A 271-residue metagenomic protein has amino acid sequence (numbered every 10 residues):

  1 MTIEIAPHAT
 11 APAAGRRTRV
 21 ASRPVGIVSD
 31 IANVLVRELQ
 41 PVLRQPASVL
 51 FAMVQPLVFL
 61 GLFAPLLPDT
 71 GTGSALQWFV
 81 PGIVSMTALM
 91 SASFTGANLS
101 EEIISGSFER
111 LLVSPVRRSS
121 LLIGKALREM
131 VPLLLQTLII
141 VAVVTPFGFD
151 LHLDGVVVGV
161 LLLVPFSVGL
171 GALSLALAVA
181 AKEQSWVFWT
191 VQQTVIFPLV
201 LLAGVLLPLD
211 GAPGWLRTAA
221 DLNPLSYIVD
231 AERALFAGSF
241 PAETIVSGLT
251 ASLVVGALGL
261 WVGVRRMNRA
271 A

Functional and structural regions predicted by a protein language model:
T2-R17, F236-S239, S247-A271: Junction motif at the cytosolic side of a transmembrane helix
E4-Q55: Aromatic- and glycine-rich beta-strand/loop motifs that create alpha-glucan
V25-A32, V36-L43, A47, V158 (+4 more regions): Membrane-interacting alpha-helical segments
V58-F59, L76-F147, S174-L177, T190-T194 (+1 more regions): Hydrophobic alpha-helical transmembrane segments of multi-pass membrane transport proteins
F63-T70, A178-L222: Transmembrane helix segments
A64-D69, E101, S114, T145 (+7 more regions): Transmembrane helix-loop junction
R118-Q192, S239-V264: Alpha-helical transmembrane segments and their short interhelical loops
D150, V200-A257: Membrane-interfacial helix-loop-helix junctions in multi-pass membrane proteins
